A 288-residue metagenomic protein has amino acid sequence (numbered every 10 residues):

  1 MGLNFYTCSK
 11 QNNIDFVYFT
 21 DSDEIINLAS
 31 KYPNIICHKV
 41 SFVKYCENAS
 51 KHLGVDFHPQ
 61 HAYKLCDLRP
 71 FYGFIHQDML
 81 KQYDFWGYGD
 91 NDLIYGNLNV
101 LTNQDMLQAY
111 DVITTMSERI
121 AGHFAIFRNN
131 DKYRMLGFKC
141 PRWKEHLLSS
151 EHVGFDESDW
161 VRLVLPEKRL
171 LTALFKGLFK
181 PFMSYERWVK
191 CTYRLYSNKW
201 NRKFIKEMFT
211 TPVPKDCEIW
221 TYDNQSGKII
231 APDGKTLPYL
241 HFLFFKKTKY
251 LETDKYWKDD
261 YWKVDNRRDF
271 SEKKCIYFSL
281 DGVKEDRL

Functional and structural regions predicted by a protein language model:
M1-N4, D105: Well-ordered, non-membrane alpha-helical segments in soluble/globular domains
L3-D15: Short, acidic, metal-binding catalytic loop of nucleotide-sugar glycosyltransferases
Y18-T20, G89: Short beta-strand/turn micro-motifs composed of small residues that flank or help shape donor/cofactor-binding pockets
D21, I25-M79: Active-site-proximal specificity loops/subdomain of glycosyltransferases
D67-V112: GT-A fold catalytic core of metal-dependent nucleotide-sugar glycosyltransferases, centered on the diacidic
L107-F124: A short, conserved acidic/glycine-rich loop-to-beta-strand motif that forms the donor nucleotide-sugar/metal
G122-R134: Conserved beta strand-loop-helix elements of the APE1-like EEP
Y133-L288: Catalytic core and acceptor-binding pocket of nucleotide-sugar-dependent glycosyltransferases
